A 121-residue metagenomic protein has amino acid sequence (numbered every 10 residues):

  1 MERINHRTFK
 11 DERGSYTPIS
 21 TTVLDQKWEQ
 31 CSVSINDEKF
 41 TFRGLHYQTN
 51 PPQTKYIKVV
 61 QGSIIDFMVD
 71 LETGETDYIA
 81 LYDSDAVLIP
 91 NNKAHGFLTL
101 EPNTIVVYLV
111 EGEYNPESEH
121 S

Functional and structural regions predicted by a protein language model:
M1-Y82, N103, V110-S121: Non-catalytic, conserved peripheral segments adjacent to functional cores
A80-E101, Y108-L109: Conserved metal-binding segment of the jelly-roll/cupin
